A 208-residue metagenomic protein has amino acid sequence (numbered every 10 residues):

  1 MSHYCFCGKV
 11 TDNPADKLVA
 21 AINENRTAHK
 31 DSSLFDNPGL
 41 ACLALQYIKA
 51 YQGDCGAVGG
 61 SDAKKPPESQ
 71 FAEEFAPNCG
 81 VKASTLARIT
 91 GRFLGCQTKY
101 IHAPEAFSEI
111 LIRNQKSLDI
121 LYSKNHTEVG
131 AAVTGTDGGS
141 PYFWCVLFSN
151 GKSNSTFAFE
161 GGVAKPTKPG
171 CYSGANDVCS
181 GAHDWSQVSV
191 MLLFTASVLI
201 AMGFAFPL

Functional and structural regions predicted by a protein language model:
S2-A76, Y122-V129: Short, well-ordered surface patches within globular domains
D12, S61-V190, A201: A well-ordered secondary-structure block
L193: Cys/His-clustered metal-coordination modules, chiefly Zn-binding fingers
A196-M202: Extended, regular secondary-structure scaffolds
M202-L208: C-terminal membrane-anchoring or membrane-association module
